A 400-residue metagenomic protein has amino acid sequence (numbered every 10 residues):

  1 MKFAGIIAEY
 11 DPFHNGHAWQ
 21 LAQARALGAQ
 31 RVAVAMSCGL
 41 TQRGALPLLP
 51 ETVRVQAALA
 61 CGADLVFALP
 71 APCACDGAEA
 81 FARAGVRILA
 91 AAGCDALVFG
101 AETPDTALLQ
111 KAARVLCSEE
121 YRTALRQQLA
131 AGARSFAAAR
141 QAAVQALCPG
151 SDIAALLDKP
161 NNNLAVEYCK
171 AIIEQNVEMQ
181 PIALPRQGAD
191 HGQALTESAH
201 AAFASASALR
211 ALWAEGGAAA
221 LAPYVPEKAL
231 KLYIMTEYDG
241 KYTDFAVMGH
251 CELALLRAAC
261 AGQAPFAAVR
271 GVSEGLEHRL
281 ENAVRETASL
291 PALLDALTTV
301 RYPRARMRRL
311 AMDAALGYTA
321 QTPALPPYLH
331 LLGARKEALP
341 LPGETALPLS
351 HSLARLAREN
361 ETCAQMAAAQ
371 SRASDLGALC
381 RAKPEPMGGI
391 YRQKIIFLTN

Functional and structural regions predicted by a protein language model:
M1-R54: N-terminal catalytic cores of NTP/NDP-binding nucleotidyl/phosphoryl-transfer enzymes
I7-A8, T41-Q42, A58, P72-C73 (+1 more regions): Short, contiguous strand/loop micro-motifs
R25, L59, V86-A90: Non-catalytic positions within long, well-ordered alpha-helices that form the structural scaffold/packing of enzyme
Q30, D64, D95: Receiver (REC) domain switch/active-site residues of two-component response regulators
M36-L40, F67, C73: Glycine-rich phosphate/pyrophosphate-binding loops and their adjacent beta-strand/loop elements at enzyme active sites
P47-E51, L59, A78, A82: Generic structural signal for well-ordered secondary structure
V55-P70: A glycine-rich helix N-cap at a beta->alpha junction
A68-N400: Active-site cores that bind ATP or allylic diphosphates and position pyrophosphate for catalysis
